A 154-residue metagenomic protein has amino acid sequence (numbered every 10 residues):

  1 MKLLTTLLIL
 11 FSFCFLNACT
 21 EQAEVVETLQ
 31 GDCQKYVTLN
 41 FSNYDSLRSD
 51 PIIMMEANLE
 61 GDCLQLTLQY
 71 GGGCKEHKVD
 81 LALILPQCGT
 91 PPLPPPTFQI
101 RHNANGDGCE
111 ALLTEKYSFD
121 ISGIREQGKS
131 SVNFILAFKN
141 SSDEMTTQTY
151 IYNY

Functional and structural regions predicted by a protein language model:
M1-T5: Positively charged n-region of N-terminal signal peptides that target proteins for export
T6-F13: Hydrophobic helical h-region of N-terminal Sec-dependent signal peptides in bacterial secretory/periplasmic proteins
F15-A18: C-terminal motif of bacterial Sec signal peptides marking the signal peptidase cleavage site
T20-Q22: Bacterial signal peptide processing site
V26-N58: Transition segment at domain starts
G61-A111: Mature extracytoplasmic domains of secretory-pathway proteins
R101-F134, K139-S141: Short, solvent-exposed, Trp/other aromatic-anchored flexible loops in extracytoplasmic proteins
E144-Y154: Short beta-strand elements
